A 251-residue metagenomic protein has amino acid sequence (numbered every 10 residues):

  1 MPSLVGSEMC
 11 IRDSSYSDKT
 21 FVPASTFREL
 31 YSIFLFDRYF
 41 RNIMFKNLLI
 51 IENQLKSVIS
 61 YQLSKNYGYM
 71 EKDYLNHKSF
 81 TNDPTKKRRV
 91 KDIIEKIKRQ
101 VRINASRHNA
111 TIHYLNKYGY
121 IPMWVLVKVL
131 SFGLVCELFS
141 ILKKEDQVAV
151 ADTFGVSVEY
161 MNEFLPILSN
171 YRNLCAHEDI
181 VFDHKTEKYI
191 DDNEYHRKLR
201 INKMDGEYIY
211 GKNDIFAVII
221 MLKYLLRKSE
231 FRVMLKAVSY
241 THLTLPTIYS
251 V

Functional and structural regions predicted by a protein language model:
M1-G6, I11, H242-V251: Single conserved hydrophobic/aromatic residue that forms the stacking wall/gate of nucleotide- or nucleobase-binding
S7-E159, F182-D183, D214-I215, L225-S239: Short, contiguous, well-structured surface segments enriched in hydrophobic/aromatic residues
I50, Q54, I167-N170, L174 (+2 more regions): Charged, amphipathic alpha-helical oligomerization/scaffolding segments
K87-I94, M161-Y171, K212, S250-V251: Charged/polar, low-hydrophobicity segments characteristic of intrinsically disordered regions and flexible loops
F132, T186-E187, D191: Short capping/connector residues at structural and topological boundaries
A151, G155, E159-L165, S169 (+2 more regions): Extended oligomerization regions of viral-like shell subunits
E163-E187: Histidine-centered, metal-coordinating catalytic motifs and their short helical/loop contexts
I190-L243, S250: C-terminal, helix-dominated tail/subdomain
